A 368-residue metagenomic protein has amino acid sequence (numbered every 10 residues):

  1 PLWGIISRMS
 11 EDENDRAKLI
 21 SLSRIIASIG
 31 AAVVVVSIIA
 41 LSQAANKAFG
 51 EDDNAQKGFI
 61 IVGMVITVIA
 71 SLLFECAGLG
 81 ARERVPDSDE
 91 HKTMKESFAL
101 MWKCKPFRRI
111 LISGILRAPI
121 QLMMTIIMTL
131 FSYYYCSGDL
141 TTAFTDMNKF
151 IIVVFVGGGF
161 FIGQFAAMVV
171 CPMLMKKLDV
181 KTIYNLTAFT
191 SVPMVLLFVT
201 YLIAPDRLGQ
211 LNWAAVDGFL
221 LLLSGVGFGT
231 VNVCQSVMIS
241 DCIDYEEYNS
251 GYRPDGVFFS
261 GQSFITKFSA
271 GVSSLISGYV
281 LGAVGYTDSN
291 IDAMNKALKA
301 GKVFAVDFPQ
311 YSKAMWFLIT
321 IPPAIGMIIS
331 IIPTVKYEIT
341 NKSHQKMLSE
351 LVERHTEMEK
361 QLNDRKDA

Functional and structural regions predicted by a protein language model:
P1-A368: Membrane-embedded alpha-helical bundles of multi-pass transporters/translocases, especially carrier/permease families
